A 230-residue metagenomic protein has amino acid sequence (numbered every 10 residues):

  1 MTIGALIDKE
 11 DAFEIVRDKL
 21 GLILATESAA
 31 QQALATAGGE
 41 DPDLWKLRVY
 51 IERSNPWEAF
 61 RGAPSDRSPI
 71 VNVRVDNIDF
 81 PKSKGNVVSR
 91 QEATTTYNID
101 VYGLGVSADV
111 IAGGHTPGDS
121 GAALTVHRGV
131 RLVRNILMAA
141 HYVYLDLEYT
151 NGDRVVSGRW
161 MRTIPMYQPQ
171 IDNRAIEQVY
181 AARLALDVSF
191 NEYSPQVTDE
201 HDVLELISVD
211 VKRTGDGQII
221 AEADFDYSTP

Functional and structural regions predicted by a protein language model:
M1-V87, D146-D153, V203, S208-A223 (+1 more regions): Small/polar-rich, solvent-exposed N-terminal microdomains that initiate assembly or binding
A5, K9, G118, A122-V126: Residue-level preference for long, well-ordered alpha-helices that form the structural scaffold of enzyme catalytic
A59-R61, K82-S89, I111-D119, Q170: Low-complexity, polar-biased intrinsically disordered regions enriched in Pro/Ser/Thr/Gly
S83, D109-I111, S194-T198: Short acidic, gly/pro-rich beta-turn/loop elements at beta-sheet edges and active-site/ligand-binding grooves
S89-D119, R131-V133, E177-E192: Oligomerization/assembly interface segments of phage tail-like spikes and tubes
A122-V197: Acidic-leaning, charged glycine-interspersed low-complexity segments
E177-F225: Charge-rich, low-complexity terminal tails
